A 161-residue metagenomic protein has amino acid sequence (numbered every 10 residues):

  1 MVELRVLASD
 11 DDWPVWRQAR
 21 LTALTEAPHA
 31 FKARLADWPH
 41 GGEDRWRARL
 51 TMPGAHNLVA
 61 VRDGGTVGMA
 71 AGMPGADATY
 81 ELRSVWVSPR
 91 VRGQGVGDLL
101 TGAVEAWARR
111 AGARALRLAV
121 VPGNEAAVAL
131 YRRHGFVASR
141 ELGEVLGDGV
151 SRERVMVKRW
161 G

Functional and structural regions predicted by a protein language model:
M1-R5, G161: Short, low-complexity, intrinsically disordered N-terminal peptides in bacterial proteins
D10-R90, T101-A103, W107, E141-E144 (+1 more regions): Acetyl-CoA-dependent GNAT
Q94: Flexible nucleotide-binding loop
L99-A115, V137: Conserved acyl-CoA
R114-V128, R132-G161: C-terminal "cap" of GNAT-fold acetyltransferases
